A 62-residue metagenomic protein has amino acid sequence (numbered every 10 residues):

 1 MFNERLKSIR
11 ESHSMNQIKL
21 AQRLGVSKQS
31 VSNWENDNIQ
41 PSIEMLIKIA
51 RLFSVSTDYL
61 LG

Functional and structural regions predicted by a protein language model:
E4-R23: Short basic helix-loop element that most often maps to the first helix and adjoining turn of HTH DNA-binding modules
R5, N16, S42-M45, S56: Residues that mark the N-terminal boundary/hinge immediately upstream of a DNA-recognition element
S12, N38-P41, L52: Helix-turn-helix/winged-helix DNA-binding modules
G25, E44-Y59: DNA major-groove recognition helix of helix-turn-helix/homeodomain DNA-binding modules
G25-Q40, G62: Recognition helix of helix-turn-helix/homeodomain-like DNA-binding domains that insert into the DNA major groove
